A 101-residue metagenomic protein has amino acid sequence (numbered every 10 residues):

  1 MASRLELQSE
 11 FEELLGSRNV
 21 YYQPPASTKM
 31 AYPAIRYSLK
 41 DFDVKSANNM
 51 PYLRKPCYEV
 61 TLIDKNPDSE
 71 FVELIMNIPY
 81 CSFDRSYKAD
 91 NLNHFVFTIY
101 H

Functional and structural regions predicted by a protein language model:
M1-D43, M50: Small/polar-rich, solvent-exposed N-terminal microdomains that initiate assembly or binding
V20-Y21, S69, V96: Signature of extracytoplasmic/envelope-associated structural regions
K29, M50-K55, A89-N93: A generic structural micro-feature
V44-K45, N66: Short, cysteine-centered beta-strand-loop-beta hairpins and adjacent loop/turn segments enriched in charged/polar
S46-N49, E73: Short, glycine/acidic-enriched capping/hinge loops at junctions between secondary-structure elements
R54-N66, N93-H101: Oligomerization/assembly interface segments of phage tail-like spikes and tubes
P67-L74: Short, conserved charged micro-motifs
L74-H101: Acidic-leaning, charged glycine-interspersed low-complexity segments
